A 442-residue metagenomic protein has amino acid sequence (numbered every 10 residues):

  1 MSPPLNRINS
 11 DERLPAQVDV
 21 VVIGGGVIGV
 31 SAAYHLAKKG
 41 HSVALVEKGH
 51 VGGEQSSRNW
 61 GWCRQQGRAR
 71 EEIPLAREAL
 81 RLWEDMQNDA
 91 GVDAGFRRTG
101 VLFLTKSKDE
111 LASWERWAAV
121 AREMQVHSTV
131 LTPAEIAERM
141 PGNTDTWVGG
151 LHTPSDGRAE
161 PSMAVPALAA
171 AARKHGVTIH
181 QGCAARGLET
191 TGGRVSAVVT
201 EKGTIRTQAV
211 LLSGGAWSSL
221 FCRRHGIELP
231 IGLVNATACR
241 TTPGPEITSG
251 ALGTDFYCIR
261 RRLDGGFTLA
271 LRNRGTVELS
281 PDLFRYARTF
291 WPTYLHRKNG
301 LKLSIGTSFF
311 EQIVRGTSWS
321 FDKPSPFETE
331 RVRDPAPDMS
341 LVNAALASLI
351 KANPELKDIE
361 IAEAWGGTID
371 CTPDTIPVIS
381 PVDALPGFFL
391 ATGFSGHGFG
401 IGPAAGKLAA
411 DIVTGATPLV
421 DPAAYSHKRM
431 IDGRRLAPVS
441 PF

Functional and structural regions predicted by a protein language model:
S2-V18, K39, V130, W365 (+1 more regions): C-terminal lid/capping helical subdomain adjacent to the catalytic/cofactor pocket in oxidative enzymes
E12-I28, A44: Beta1/beta-strand and adjacent pyrophosphate-binding region of the FAD-binding site in flavoprotein oxidoreductases
S31, L188-G316, E328-M339, A344-E355 (+2 more regions): Flavin-dependent oxidoreductases
A37-S57: Glycine-rich FAD pyrophosphate-binding loop
G61-R139, F256-I259, G266-L279, L283-S304: Dinucleotide-binding Rossmann-like beta1-alpha1 core, especially the glycine-rich loop that anchors the ADP
P74-R77, F103-S113, L151-A170, H180 (+2 more regions): Short beta-strand to alpha-helix junction loop
A134-E138, S304-V314, W319-H397, H427-I431: Flavin (FAD/FMN) cofactor-binding core of flavoprotein oxidoreductases
L151-A209: Helical element adjacent to the flavin cofactor pocket in flavoenzyme catalytic cores
